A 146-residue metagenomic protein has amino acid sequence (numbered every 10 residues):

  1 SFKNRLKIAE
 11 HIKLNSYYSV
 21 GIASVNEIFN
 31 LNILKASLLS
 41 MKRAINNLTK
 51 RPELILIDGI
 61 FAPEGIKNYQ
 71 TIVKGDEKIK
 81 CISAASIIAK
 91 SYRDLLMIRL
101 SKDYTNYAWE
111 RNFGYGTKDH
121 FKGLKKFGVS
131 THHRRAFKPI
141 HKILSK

Functional and structural regions predicted by a protein language model:
S1-K146: RNase H-like, Mg2+-dependent phosphodiesterase core, and more generally RNA phosphate-backbone-engaging helix-loop
